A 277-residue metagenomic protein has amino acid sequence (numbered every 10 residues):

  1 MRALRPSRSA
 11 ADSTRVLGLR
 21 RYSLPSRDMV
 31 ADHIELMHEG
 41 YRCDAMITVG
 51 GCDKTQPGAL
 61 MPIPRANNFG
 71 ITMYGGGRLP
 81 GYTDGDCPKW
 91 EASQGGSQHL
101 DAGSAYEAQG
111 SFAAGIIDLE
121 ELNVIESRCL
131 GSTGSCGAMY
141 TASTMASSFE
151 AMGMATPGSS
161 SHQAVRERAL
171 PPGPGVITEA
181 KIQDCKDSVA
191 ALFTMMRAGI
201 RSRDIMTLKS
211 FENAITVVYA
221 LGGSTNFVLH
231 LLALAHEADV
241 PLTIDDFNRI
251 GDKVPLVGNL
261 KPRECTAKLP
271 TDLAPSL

Functional and structural regions predicted by a protein language model:
M1-P25, N226-H230, P241-D246: Anionic-ligand anchoring segments at beta-strand to alpha-helix junctions in alpha/beta enzyme folds, i.e., glycine
P6-T14, F193-M195, L256-V257, P262: Self-splicing inteins and homing endonuclease
T14-E35, T266-L277: Glycine-rich and small/hydrophobic secondary-structure elements
S23-N213, V217-V218: Active-site cavity-forming subdomains of large catalytic enzyme subunits
V49-K54, S127, L242, D246-L277: Phosphate/diphosphate-binding loops
T55-P57, G70-T72, A214, S224-L234 (+2 more regions): Extended, hydrophobic alpha-helical segments in both membrane/secreted and soluble proteins
G76, E150-M154, L234-V240, L256: Short, well-ordered loop/turn and helix-capping segments at boundaries between secondary-structure elements and domains
